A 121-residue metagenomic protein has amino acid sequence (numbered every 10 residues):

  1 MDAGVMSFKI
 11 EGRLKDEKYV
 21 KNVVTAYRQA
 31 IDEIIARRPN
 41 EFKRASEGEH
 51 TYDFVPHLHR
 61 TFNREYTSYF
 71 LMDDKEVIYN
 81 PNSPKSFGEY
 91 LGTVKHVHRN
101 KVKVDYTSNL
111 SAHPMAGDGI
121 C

Functional and structural regions predicted by a protein language model:
M1-C121: Surface-exposed amphipathic alpha-helical tracts and adjacent flexible/coil segments at the periphery of soluble enzymes
